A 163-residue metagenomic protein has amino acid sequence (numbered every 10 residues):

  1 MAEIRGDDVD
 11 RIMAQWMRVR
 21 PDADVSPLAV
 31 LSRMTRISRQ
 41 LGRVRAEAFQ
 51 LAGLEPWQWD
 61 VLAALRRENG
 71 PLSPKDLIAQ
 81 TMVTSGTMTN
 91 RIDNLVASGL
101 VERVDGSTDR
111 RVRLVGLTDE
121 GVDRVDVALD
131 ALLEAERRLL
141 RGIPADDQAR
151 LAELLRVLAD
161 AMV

Functional and structural regions predicted by a protein language model:
M1-A52: N-terminal leader segment of winged-helix/HTH proteins
S38, L65-R66: Short helix-to-turn junction characteristic of helix-turn-helix DNA-binding domains, especially the helix
Q58-L62: Short alpha-helical "packing" element that flanks the helix-turn-helix/winged-helix DNA-binding module
E68-S73: Short capping segments at the starts of secondary-structure elements
I78-A79, A97: Alpha-helical residues within the helix-turn-helix
G86: Key DNA-contact positions within bacterial/archaeal DNA-binding proteins
R91-E153: Charged, amphipathic alpha-helical coiled-coil/dimerization segments
